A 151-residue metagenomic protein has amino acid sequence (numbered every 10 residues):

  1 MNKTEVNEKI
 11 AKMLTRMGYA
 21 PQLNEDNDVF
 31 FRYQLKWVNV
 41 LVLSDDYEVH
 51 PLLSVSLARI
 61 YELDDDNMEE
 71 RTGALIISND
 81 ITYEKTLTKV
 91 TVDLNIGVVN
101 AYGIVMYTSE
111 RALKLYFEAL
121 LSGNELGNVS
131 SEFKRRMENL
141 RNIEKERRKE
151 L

Functional and structural regions predicted by a protein language model:
M1-L41: Charge-rich, low-complexity N-terminal segments
K9, M13, E132, R136-N139: Charge-rich, solvent-exposed alpha-helical interaction surfaces
D28-F30, E48, G97-V99: Hydrophobic residues embedded in beta-strands of well-ordered beta-sheets
Q34-M68: Long, continuous compositionally biased terminal/linker segments
S56-V98, Y102: Short, internal acidic amphipathic alpha-helical interface segments that mediate docking to partner proteins
V92-L121: Well-ordered alpha/beta subsegment
E118-V129, I143: Glycine-rich, aromatic-bearing surface loops/beta-hairpins
K134-L151: Short, highly charged C-terminal tails/helix-capping segments
